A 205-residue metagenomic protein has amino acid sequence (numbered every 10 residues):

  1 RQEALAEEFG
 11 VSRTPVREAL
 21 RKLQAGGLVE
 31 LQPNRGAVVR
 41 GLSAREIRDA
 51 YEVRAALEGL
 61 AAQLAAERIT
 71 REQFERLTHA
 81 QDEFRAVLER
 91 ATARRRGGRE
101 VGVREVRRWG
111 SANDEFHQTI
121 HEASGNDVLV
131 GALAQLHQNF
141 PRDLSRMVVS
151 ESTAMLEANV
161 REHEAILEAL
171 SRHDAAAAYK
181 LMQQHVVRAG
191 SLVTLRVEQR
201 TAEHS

Functional and structural regions predicted by a protein language model:
R1-E67, T194-S205: Short linear motifs at protein or domain termini
S43-A44, R146-S150: Short alpha-helical transmembrane interface motifs in multi-pass membrane proteins
A50, R71-M147, N159-A169, A177-A189: Conserved amphipathic alpha-helical segments that form helical-bundle/coiled-coil interaction surfaces
E67, S171-R172: Alpha-helix C-terminal capping/termination sites
E151-M155: Solvent-exposed loop and edge beta-strand segments that line ligand/cofactor-binding and catalytic clefts
A175-S205: C-terminal effector-binding regulatory domain of bacterial HTH transcription factors
